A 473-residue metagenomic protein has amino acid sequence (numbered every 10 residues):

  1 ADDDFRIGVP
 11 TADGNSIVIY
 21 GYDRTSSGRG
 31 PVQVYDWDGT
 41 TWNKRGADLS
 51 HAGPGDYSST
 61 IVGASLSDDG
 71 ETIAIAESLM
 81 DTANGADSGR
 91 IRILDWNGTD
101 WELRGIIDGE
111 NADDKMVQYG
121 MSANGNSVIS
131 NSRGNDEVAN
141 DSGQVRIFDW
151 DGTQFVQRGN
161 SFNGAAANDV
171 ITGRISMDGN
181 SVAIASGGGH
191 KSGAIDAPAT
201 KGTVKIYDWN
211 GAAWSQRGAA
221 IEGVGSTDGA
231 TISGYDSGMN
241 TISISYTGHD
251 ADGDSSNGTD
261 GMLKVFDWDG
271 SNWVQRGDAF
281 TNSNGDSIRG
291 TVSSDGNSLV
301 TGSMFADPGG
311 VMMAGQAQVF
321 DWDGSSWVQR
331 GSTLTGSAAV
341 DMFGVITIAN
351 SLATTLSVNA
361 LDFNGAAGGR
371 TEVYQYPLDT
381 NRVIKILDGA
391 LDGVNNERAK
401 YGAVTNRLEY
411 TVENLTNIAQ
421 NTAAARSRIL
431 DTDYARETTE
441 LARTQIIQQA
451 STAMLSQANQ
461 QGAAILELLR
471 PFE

Functional and structural regions predicted by a protein language model:
A1-Q375: Conserved beta-strand/short-helix segments that make up beta-rich extracellular adhesion/recognition modules
F363, Y374-E473: Primary detection of the long, small/polar-rich alpha-helical "axial" segments characteristic of bacterial flagellar
